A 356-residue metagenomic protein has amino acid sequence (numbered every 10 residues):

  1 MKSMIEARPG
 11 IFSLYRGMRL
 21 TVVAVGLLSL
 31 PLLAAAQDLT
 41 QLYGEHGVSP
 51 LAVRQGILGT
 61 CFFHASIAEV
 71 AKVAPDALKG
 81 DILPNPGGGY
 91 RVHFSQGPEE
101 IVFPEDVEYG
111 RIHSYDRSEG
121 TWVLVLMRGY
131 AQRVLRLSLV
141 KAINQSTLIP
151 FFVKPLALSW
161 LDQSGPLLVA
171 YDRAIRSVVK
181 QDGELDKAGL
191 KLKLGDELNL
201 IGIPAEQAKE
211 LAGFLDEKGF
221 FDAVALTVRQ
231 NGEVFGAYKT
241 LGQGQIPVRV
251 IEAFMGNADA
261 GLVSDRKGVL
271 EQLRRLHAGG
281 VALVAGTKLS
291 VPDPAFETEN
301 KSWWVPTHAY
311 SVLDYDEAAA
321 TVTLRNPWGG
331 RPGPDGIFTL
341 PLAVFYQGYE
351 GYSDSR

Functional and structural regions predicted by a protein language model:
M4-V22: Bacterial N-terminal signal peptides that target proteins for export
F12, G26-S29, V70: Alpha-helical transmembrane segments and their juxtamembrane interfaces
R19-P31: Bacterial N-terminal signal peptides
L32-A36: Sec/Tat signal peptide C-region and signal peptidase I cleavage site
Q37-R356: Accessory/interaction modules and long regulatory regions
